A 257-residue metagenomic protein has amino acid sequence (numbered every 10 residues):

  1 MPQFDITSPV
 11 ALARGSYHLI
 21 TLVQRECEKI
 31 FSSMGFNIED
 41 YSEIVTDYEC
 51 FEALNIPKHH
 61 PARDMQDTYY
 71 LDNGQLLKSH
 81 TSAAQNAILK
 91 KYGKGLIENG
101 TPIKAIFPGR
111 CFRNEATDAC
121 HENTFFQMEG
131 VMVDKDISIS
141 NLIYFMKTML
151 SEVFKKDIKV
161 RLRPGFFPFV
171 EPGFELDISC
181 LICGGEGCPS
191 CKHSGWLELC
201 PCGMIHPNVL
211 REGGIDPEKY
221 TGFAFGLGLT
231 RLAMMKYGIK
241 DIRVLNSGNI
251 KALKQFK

Functional and structural regions predicted by a protein language model:
M1-K257: TRNA-recognition modules of translation machinery and tRNA-sensing kinases, especially anticodon-binding
